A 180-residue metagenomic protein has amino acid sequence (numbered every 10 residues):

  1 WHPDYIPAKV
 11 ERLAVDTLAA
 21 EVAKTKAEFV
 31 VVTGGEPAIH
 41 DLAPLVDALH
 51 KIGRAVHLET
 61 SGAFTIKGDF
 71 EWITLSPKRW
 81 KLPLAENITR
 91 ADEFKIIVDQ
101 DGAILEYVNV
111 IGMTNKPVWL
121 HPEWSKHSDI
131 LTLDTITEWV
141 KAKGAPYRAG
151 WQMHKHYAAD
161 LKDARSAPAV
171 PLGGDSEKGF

Functional and structural regions predicted by a protein language model:
W1-F70: Conserved Radical SAM active-site core
P3, P7, P37, P44 (+6 more regions): Proline-rich intrinsically disordered, low-complexity coils
K24-T25, G102-F180: Auxiliary Fe-S-binding modules of radical SAM enzymes
G35-P37, S61-A63, K78, D99 (+2 more regions): Active-site beta-loop-alpha junctions enriched in small/polar residues
L42-K116: Radical SAM/AdoMet-radical enzyme domain recognition
